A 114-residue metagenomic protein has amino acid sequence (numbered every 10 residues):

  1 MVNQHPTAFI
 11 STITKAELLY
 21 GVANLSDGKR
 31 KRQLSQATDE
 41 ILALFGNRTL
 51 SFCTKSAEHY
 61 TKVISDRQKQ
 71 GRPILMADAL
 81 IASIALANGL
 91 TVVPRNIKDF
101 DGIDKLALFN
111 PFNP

Functional and structural regions predicted by a protein language model:
M1-M76, L80-S83, A107, F112-P114: PIN-domain endoribonuclease scaffold, especially VapC-family toxins
A82-P114: Acidic, PIN/NYN-like endoribonuclease modules and their adjacent C-terminal/linker elements
